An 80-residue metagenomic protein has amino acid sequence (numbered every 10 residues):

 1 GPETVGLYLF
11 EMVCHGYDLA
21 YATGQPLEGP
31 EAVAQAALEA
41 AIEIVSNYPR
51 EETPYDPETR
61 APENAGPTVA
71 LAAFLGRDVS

Functional and structural regions predicted by a protein language model:
G1-S80: Structured surface interface patches that mediate subunit assembly and partner/cofactor docking
